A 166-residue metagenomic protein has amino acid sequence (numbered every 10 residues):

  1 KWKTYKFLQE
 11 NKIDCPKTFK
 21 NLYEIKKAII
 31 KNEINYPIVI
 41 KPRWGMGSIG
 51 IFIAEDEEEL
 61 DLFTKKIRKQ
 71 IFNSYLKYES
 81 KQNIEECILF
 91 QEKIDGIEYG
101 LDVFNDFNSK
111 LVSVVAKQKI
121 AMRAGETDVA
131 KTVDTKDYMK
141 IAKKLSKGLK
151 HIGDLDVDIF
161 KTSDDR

Functional and structural regions predicted by a protein language model:
K1-K27: Conserved N-proximal alpha/beta basic substrate-recognition cap immediately N-terminal to, or forming the N-lobe
N11-K12, E55-L60, F107-K110, D164-D165: Short loop segments at secondary-structure junctions
C15-T18, I38-I67, E98-D102, I120-K131: Glycine-rich phosphate-binding loop of ATP-grasp-fold ATP-dependent ligases
K27-E33: Short amphipathic alpha-helix with an adjacent loop that forms part of the alpha/beta core around
W44-G45, K93-I97, K150-G153: A short catalytic or substrate-binding loop motif that flags glycine-/basic-rich loops and adjacent residues that bind
T64-K147, F160-S163: Phosphate-binding site of ATP-dependent enzymes
I152-D164: A short glycine-rich, hydrophobically flanked beta-strand micro-motif that places a catalytic Asp/Glu for divalent metal
